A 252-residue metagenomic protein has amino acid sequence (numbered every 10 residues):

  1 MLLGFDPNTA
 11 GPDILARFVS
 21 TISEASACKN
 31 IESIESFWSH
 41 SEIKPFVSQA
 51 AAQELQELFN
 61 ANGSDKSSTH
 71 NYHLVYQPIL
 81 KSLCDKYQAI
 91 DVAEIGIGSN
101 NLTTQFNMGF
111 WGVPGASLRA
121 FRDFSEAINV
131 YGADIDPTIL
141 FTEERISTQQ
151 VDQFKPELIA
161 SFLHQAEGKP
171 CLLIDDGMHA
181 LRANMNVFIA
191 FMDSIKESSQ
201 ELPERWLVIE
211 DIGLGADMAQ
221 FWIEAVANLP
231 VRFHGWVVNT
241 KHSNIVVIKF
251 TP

Functional and structural regions predicted by a protein language model:
M1-L173, M178-P252: A short alpha-helical cap/connector motif
